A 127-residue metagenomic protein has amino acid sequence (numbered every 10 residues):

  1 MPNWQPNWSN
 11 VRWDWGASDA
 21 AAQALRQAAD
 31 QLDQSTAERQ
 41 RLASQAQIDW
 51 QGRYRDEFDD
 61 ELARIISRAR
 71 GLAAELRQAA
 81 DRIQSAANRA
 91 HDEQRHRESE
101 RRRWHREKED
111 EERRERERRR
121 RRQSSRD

Functional and structural regions predicted by a protein language model:
M1-D127: N-terminal secretion-targeting helices of virulence/extracellular proteins, encompassing both classical Sec signal
